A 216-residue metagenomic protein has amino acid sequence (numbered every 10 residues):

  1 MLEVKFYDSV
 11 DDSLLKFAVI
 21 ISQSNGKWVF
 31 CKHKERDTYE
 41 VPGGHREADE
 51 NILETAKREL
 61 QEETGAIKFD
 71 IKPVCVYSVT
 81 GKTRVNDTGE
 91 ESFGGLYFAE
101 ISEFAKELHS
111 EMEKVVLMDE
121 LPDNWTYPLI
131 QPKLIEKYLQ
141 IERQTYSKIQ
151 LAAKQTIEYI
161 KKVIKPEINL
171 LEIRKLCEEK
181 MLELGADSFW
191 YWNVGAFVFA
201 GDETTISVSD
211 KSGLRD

Functional and structural regions predicted by a protein language model:
M1-V19: Acidic, metal-coordinating catalytic segment for phosphate/diphosphate chemistry, firing primarily on the Nudix
F17-V19, W28, N193-A196: Short glycine-rich loop/turn motifs
I20-S22, F30, A99, A200: Conserved hydrophobic "DFG−1" position in protein kinase catalytic cores
Q23-E62: Conserved Nudix-box catalytic region and its N-terminal flanking loop in Nudix hydrolases and closely related
R46-D70, Y77-K133: Unchanged
E136-L139: Glycine-rich, aromatic-bearing surface loops/beta-hairpins
E142-D216: Active-site neighborhoods and metal-handling regions in enzymes and metal-associated proteins
